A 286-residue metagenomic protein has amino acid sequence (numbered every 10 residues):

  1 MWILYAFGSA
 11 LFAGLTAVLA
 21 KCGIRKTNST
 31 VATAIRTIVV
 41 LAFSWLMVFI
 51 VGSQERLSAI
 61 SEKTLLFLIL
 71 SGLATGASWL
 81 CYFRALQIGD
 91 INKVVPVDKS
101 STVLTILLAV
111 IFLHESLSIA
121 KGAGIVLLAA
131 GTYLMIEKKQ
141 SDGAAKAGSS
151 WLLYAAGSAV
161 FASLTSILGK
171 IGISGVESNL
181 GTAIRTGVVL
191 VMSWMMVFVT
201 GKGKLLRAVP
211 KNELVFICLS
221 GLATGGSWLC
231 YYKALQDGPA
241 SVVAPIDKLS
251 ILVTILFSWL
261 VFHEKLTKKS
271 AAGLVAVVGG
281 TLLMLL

Functional and structural regions predicted by a protein language model:
M1-A13, S58-T75, H114-A130, A156 (+2 more regions): Structural signature of hydrophobic alpha-helical transmembrane segments
M1-G8, V103-V160, T267-L286: Juxtamembrane helix-loop boundary signature in multi-pass membrane transporters
M1-L11, A20-L68, W79-G89, E137-Y154 (+3 more regions): Membrane-interface interhelical linkers
A10, G14, V18, W45 (+9 more regions): Hydrophobic/small/kink-forming positions within alpha-helical transmembrane segments of polytopic membrane proteins
G23, A32, A85, I111-L113 (+5 more regions): Hydrophobic/aromatic residues within transmembrane alpha-helices of multi-pass small-molecule transporters
N28-S29, D90, L113, L117 (+3 more regions): A helix-boundary/kink motif common to multi-pass secondary transporters, especially Major Facilitator Superfamily
I38-F43, V97-I111, V188-M192, I246-L260 (+1 more regions): Alpha-helical transmembrane segments of compact multi-pass small-molecule transporters, enriched in specific families
S44-E55, T105-S118, F161-S174, A223-A240 (+1 more regions): Hydrophobic alpha-helical transmembrane segments in multi-pass integral membrane proteins
